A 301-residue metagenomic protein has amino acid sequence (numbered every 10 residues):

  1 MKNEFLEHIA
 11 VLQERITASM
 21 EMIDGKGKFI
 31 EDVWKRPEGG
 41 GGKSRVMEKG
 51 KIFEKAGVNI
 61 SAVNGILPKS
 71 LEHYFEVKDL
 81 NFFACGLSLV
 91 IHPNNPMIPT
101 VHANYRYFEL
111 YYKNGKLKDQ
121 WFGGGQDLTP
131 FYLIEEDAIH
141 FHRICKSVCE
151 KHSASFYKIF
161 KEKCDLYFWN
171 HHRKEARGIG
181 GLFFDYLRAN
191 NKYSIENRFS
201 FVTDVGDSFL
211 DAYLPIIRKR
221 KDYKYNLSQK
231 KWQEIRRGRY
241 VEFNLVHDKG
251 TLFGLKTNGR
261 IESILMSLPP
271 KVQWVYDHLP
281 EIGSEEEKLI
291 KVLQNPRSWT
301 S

Functional and structural regions predicted by a protein language model:
M1-E76, N190-N226, K230-Y240: Gly/Pro-rich turn-and-neighbor structural signature
S44-W121: Internal mixed beta-strand/loop scaffold within catalytic domains of large alpha/beta enzymes
L71-H73, Y193, L252-N258, Y276: Short conserved micro-motifs at the rims of enzyme active sites and ligand-binding pockets
F83-G86, Q120-D127, E175-E196, Y240-E242: Glycine-rich, often proline-containing surface loops adjacent to acidic residues and nearby aromatics that form
Y111-I159: Compact, glycine/acidic-enriched structural inserts
A138-L227, K231: Extended, acidic-biased charged interface segments
K230-Q273: C-terminal, helix-dominated tail/subdomain
N258-S301: TerminUS-proximal long segments
